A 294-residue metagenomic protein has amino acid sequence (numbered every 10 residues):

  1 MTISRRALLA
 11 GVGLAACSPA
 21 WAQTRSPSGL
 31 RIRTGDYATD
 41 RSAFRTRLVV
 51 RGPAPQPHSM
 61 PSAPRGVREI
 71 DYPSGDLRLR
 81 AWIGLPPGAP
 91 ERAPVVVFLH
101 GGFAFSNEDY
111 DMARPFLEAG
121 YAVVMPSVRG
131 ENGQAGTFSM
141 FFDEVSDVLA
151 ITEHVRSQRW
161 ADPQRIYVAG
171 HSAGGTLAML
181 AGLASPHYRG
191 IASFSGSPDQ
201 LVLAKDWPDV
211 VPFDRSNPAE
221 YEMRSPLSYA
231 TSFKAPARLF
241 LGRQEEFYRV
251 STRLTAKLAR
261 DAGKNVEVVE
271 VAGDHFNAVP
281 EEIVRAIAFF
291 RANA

Functional and structural regions predicted by a protein language model:
A7-Q23: N-terminal export signals
T46-G88: N-terminal cap/lid segment of alpha/beta-hydrolase-fold proteins
A89-A93, L99-G136: Short substrate-entry loop that stabilizes the transition state in hydrolases
S139-Q158: Alpha/beta-hydrolase active-site loop
G175-P186: Short glycine-enriched nucleophile-adjacent loop and the immediately C-terminal alpha-helix near the catalytic center
G196-Y229, A235: Mobile cap/lid helix-loop segments that gate and shape the active-site cleft of serine hydrolases
F233, L239-L241: Short beta-strand/loop motif that positions the catalytic acidic residue of the alpha/beta-hydrolase fold
R253, G263-A294: C-terminal catalytic histidine-bearing segment of alpha/beta-hydrolase fold enzymes
